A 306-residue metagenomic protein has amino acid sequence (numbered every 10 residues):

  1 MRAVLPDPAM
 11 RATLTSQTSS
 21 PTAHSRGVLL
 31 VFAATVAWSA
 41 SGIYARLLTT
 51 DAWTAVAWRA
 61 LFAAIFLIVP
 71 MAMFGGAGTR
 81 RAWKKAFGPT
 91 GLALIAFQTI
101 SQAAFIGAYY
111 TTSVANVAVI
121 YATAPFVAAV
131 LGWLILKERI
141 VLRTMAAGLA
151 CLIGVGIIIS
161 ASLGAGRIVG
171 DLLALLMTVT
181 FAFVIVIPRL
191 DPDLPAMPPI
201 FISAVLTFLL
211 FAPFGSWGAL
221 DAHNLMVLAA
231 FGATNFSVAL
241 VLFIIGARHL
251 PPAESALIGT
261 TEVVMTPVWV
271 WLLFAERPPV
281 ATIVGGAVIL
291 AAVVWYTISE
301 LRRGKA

Functional and structural regions predicted by a protein language model:
R2, R11, T50-I100, V127-A128 (+5 more regions): Transmembrane alpha-helices of multi-pass small-molecule transport proteins
R2-A57, L61, I65, A104 (+3 more regions): Glycine-/small-residue-enriched transmembrane alpha-helix faces in small-molecule transporters and effluxers
V4-D7, R11-S16, A60, S160-A161 (+1 more regions): C-terminal-most transmembrane helix of multi-pass membrane proteins
L48, A55, A108, I120 (+7 more regions): Hydrophobic/aromatic residues within transmembrane alpha-helices of multi-pass small-molecule transporters
T54-A57, L61-I65, I106-K137, A253-W271: Specific alpha-helical transmembrane segments that line the substrate/conduction pathway and gating interfaces
L67, L131, I140-S160, M177-F181 (+3 more regions): Hydrophobic transmembrane alpha-helices of multi-pass small-molecule transport proteins
F74-N116, Y121, I157, G232-L250: Specific transmembrane alpha-helical segments of multi-pass solute transporters/efflux pumps, especially DMT/EamA
V117-T123, P188-L206, F236-L272: Helix-helix packing/entry segments at the starts of transmembrane helices
